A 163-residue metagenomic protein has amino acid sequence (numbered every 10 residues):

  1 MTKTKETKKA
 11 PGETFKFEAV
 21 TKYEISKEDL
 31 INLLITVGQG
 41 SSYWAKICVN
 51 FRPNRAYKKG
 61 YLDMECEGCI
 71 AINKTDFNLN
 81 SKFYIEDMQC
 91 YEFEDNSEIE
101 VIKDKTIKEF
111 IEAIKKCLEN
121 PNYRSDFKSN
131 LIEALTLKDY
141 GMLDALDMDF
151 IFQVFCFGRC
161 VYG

Functional and structural regions predicted by a protein language model:
T2-M88: Long, contiguous N-terminal structural blocks used for assembly/anchoring
K27-L30, I107-I111, R124-N130, M148: Short amphipathic alpha-helical segments that mediate assembly, nucleic-acid/protein binding, or membrane association
I31-I35, I111, K115-L118, I132: Residue-level detector of alpha-helical secondary structure
D87-D95, F155-R159: Short, flexible beta-strand-to-coil junctions
C90-E98, K105-K115: Acidic, low-complexity, intrinsically disordered interaction modules
L137-Y162: Acidic, proline/glycine-rich low-complexity IDRs
